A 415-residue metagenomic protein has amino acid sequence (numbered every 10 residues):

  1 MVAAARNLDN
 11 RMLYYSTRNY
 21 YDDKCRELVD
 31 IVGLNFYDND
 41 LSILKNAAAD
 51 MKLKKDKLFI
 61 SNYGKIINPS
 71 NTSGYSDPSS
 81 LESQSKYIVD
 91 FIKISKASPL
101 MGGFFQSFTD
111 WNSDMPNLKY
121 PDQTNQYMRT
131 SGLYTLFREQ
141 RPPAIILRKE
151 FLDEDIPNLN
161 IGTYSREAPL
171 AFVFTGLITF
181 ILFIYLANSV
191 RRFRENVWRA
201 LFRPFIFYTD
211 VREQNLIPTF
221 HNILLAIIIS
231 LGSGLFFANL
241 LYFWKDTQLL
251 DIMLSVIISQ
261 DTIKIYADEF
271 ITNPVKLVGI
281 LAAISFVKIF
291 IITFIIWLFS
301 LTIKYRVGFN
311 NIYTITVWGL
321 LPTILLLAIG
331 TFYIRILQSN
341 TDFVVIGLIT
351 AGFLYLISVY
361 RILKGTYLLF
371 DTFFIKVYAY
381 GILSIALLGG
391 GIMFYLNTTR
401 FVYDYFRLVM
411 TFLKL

Functional and structural regions predicted by a protein language model:
M1-S98, R129-T130: Extracellular glycoside hydrolase catalytic/binding regions
L28, Q106-S165, L170-I178: Aromatic-rich peripheral "rim/lid" segments of glycoside hydrolase catalytic domains that contact and position glycan
G162, F205-H221: Cytosolic juxtamembrane amphipathic/interface segments immediately preceding and feeding into a transmembrane helix
T175-F193, L235-N239: Hydrophobic alpha-helical membrane-embedded segments
E195-R212, M253-I263, N311, T316: Juxtamembrane inter-helical linkers in multi-pass membrane proteins
K245-V275, F299, I303, L337 (+1 more regions): Membrane-interface interhelical connector segments
E269-A283, I292-F401: Hydrophobic alpha-helical transmembrane segments and adjacent short intramembrane/lumenal linkers of inner/organellar
M393-L415: Juxtamembrane boundary at the C-terminal end of a transmembrane helix
